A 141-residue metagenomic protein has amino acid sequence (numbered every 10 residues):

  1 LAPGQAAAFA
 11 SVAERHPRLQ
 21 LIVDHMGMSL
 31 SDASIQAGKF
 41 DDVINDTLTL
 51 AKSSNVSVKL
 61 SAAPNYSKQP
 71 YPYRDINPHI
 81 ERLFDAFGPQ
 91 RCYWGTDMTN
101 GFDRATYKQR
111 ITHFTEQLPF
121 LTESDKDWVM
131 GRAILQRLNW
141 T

Functional and structural regions predicted by a protein language model:
L1-Y93: Catalytic pocket-lining loop regions of alpha/beta-barrel enzymes, especially the amidohydrolase/enolase/GH5 lineages
H25, V58, D97, K126 (+1 more regions): Divalent metal-coordination and catalytic microenvironments
P64-N65, M98-G101: Short Gly/Pro-enriched loop/turn and capping motifs at secondary-structure junctions
E81-R82, A86-Y93, F102-T141: Mid-to-C-terminal alpha-helical segments outside catalytic/metal-binding sites
